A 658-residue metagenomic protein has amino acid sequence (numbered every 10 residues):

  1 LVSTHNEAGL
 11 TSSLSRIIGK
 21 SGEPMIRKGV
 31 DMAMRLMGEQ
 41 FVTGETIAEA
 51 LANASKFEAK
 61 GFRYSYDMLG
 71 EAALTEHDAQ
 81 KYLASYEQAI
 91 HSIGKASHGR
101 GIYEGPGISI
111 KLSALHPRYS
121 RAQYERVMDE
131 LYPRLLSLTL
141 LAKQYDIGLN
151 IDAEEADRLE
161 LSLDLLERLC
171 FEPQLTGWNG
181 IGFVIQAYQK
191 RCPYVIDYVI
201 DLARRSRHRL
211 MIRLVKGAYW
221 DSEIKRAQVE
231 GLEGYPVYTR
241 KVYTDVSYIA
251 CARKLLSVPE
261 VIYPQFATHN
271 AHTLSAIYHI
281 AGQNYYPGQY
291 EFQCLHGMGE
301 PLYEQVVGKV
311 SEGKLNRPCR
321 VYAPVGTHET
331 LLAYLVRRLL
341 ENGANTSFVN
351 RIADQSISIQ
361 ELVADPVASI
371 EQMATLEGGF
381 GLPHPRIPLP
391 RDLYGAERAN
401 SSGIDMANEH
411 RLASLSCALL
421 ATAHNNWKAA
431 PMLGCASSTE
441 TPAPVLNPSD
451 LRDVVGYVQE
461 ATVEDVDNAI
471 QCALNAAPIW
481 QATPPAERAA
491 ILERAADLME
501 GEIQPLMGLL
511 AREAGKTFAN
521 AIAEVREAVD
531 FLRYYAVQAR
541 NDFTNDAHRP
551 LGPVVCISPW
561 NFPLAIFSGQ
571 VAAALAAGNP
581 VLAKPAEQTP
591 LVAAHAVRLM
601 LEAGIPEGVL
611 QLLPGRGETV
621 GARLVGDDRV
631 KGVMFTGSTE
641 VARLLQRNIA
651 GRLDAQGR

Functional and structural regions predicted by a protein language model:
L1-N400: Positively charged, amphipathic and often flexible ligand-engagement surfaces
M37-A48, E58-Y64, L74, S137 (+15 more regions): Catalytic cores of nucleotide-enabled group-transfer and carboxylate-activating enzymes in metabolic and assembly-line
D67-L69, K111-S113, N150-E154, V184-Q186 (+16 more regions): Generic beta-strand/beta-sheet core signal
S92-K95, L140-L141, R168-F171, K254-S257 (+9 more regions): Conserved helix-loop functional segments at active or binding sites
T139, A252, V571-A572, G621: Generic hydrophobic/aromatic pocket-lining and core-packing "Φ" positions
G313-L315, G326, T330-A333, R337-Q471 (+5 more regions): Terminal low-complexity tails and localization/encapsulation signals of metabolic enzymes
N541-E607: Conserved small-residue-rich beta-alpha loop and adjacent elements that most often cradle the phosphate/pyrophosphate
D542-T544, H548-I557, E602-R658: Conserved NAD(P)+-binding/catalytic subdomain of aldehyde/semialdehyde dehydrogenases
